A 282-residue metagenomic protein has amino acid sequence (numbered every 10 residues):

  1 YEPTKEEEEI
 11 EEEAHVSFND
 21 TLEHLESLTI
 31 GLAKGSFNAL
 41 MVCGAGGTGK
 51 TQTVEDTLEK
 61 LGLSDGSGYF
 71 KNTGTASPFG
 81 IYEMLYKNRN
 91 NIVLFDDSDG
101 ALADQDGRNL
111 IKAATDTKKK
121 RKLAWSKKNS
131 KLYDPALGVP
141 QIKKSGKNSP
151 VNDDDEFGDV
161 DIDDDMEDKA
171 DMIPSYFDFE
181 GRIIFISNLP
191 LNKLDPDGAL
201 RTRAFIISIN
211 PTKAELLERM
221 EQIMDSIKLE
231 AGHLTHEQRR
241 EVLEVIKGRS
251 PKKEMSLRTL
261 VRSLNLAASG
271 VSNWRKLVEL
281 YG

Functional and structural regions predicted by a protein language model:
T4-G35: N-terminal pre-Walker A segment at the start of P-loop NTPase domains
K34-V54: Walker A/P-loop nucleotide-binding motif
T48, K60-I92, D99-Q105: AAA+/P-loop NTPase substrate/partner-engagement loops
R89-V93, S175-I184: Loop/turn-to-beta-strand initiation segments
G100-R108, L194-D197: Conserved ATPase-coupling elements of RecA-like P-loop NTPase cores
A103-D178: Conserved catalytic/switch belt of AAA+ P-loop NTPases
L194-E215: A short helix-turn-beta junction within AAA+ P-loop NTPase domains corresponding to the substrate/partner-engaging
S226-G282: Conserved AAA+ ATPase small/helical "lid" subdomain
